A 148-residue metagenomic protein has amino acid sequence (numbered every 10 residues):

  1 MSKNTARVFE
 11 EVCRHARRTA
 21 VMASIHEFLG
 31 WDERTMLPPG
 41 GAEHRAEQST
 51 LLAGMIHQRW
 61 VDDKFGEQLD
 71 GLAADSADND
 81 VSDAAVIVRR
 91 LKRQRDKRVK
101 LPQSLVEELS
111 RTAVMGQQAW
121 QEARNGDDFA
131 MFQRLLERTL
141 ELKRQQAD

Functional and structural regions predicted by a protein language model:
S2-D148: A well-structured
